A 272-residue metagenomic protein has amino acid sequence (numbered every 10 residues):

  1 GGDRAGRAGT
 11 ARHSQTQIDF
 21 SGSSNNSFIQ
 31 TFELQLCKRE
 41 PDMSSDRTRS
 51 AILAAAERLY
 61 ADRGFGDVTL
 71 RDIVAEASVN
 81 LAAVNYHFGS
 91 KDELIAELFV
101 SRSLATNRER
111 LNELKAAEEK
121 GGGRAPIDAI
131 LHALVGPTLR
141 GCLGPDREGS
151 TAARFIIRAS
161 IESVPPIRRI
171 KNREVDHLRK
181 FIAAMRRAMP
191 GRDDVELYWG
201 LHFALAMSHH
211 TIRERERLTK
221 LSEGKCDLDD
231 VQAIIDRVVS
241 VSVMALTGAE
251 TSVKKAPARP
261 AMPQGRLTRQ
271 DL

Functional and structural regions predicted by a protein language model:
D3, Q15-R39, A129, R140 (+2 more regions): C-terminal peripheral helix-coil segments that are non-catalytic and often amphipathic
T10-A11: Intrinsic disorder/low-complexity segments
A51, L59, R63-E93, E97-S101: Helix-turn-helix
E93, R102-A117: Conserved phosphoryl-transfer catalytic core
L111-S150: Hydrophobic alpha-helical connector segments
A129, A133, G144-V175, R215-K220: Amphipathic alpha-helical segments used for helix-helix packing
L134, T138, A153-S160, A204 (+2 more regions): Short alpha-helical scaffolding segments that buttress acidic/His motifs in well-ordered protein cores
